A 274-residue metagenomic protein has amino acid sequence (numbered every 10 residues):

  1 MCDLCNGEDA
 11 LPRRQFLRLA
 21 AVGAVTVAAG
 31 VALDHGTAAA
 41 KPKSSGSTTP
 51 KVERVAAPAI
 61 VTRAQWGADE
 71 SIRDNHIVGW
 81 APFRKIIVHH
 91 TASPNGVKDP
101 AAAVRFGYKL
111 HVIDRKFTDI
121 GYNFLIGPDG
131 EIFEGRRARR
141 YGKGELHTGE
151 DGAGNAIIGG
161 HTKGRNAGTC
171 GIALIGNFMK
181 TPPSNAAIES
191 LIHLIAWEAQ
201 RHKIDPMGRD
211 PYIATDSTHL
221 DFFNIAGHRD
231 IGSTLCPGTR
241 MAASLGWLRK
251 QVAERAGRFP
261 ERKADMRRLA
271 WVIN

Functional and structural regions predicted by a protein language model:
C2-P12, F16-A21, A29-T91, G127-E150 (+2 more regions): Basic/polar, cationic surfaces and motifs that engage anionic cell-wall and phosphate/carboxylate ligands
A81-K116, G121: Active-site acidic/histidine clusters and adjacent loop/turn architecture that either coordinate catalytic ions
F124: Conserved, mostly hydrophobic/aromatic
